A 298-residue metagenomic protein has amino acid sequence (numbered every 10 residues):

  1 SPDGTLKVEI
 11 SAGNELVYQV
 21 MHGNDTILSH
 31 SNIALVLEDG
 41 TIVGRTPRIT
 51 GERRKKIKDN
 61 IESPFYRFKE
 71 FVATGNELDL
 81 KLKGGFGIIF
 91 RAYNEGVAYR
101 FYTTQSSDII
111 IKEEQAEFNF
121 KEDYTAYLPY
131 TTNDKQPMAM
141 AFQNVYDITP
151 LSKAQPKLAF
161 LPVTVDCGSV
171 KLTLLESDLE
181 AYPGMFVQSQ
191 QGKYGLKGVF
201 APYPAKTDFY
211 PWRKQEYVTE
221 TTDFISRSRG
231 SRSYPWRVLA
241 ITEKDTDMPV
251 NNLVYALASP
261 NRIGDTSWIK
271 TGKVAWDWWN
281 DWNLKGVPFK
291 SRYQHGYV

Functional and structural regions predicted by a protein language model:
P2-P249: N-terminal accessory beta-strand-rich subdomains and adjacent acidic, glycine-rich linkers that precede catalytic cores
I225-Y297: An acidic-aromatic substrate-binding cleft motif
